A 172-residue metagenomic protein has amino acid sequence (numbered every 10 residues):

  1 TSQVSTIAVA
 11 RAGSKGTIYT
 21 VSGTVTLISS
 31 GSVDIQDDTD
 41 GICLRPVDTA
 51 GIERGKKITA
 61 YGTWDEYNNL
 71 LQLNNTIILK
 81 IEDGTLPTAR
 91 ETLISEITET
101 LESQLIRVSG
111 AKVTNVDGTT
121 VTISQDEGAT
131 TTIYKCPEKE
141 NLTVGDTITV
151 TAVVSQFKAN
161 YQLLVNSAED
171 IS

Functional and structural regions predicted by a protein language model:
T1-S172: OB-fold single-stranded nucleic acid-binding module
